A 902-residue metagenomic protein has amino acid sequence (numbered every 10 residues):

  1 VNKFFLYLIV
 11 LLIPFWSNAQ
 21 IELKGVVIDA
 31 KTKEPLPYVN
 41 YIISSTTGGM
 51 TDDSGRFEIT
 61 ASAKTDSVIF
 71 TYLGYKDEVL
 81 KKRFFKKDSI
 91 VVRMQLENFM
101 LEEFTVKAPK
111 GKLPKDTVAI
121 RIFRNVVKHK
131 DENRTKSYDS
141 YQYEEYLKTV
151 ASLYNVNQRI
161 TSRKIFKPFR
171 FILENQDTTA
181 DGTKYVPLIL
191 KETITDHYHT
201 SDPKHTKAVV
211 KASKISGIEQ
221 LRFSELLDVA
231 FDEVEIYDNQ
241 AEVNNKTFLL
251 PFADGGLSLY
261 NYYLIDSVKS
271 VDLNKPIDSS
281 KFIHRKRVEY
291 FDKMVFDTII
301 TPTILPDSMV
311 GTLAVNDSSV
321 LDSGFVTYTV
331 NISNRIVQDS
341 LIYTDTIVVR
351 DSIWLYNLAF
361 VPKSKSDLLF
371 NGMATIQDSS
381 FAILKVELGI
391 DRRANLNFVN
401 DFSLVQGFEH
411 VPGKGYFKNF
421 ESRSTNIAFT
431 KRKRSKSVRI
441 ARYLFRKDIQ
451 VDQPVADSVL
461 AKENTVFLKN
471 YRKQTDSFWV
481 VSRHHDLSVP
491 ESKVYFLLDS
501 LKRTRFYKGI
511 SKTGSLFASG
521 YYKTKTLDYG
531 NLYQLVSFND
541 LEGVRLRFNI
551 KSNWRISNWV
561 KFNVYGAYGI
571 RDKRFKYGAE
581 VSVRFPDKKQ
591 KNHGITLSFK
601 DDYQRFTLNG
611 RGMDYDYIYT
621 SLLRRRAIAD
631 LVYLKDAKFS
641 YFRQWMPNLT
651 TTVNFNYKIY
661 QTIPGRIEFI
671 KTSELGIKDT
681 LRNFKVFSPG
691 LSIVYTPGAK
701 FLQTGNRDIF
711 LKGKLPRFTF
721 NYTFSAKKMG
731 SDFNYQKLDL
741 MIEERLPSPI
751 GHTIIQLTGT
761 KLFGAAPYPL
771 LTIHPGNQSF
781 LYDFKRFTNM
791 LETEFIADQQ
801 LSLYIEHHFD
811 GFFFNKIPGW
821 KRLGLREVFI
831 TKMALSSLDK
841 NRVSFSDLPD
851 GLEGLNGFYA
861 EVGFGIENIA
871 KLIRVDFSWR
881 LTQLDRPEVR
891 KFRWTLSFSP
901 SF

Functional and structural regions predicted by a protein language model:
V1-V26, Y41, F99-F104, S318 (+3 more regions): Bacterial Sec-dependent N-terminal signal peptides
I21-D29, G55, V92: A short, amphipathic beta-strand motif
I21-L23, A30-S45, A63: Short, ordered, surface-exposed loop/turn motifs in non-cytosolic proteins
I28, Y72-Y75, V91-T135: Short, acidic, small-residue-rich periplasmic hinge/interaction motif at the N-terminus of Gram-negative outer-membrane
I43, S67-L80: A short, solvent-exposed loop/turn motif at the edges and junctions of modular extracellular/periplasmic domains
T46-R56: Short, acidic Ser/Thr/Gly-rich low-complexity loop/linker segments typical of extracellular and cell-surface proteins
K110-L355, V361-L369, R432-S537, I628 (+6 more regions): Structured extracytoplasmic
P306-S308, N316-S318, S323, A461-F902: Exposed, low-structure sequence patches enriched in small/polar residues
